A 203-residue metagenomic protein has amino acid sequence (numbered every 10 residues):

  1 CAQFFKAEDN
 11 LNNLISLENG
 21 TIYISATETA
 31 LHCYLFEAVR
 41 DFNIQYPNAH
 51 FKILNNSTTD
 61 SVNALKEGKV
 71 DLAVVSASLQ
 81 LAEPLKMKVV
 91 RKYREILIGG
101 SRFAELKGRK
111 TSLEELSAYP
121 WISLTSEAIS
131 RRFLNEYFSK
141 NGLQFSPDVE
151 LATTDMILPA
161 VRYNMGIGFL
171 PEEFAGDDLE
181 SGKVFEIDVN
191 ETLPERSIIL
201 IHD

Functional and structural regions predicted by a protein language model:
C1-N13: Alpha-helical "hinge/linker" immediately C-terminal to small N-terminal DNA-binding modules
N19-L81, L151: Central regulatory/effector-binding core of bacterial HTH transcription factors
T21-S25, A73, I98, I122 (+2 more regions): Short, well-ordered beta-strand segments
Y34, F185-D203: A late-sequence structural motif
A38-P47, E114, R131-Q144: Ligand-binding cleft/hinge of the Venus flytrap
S57-S61, K66-K69, S76, N135-I187: Hydrophobic hinge/microswitch elements
P84-T125: Flexible hinge/capping segments at coil-to-helix
K107, P120-N141: Secondary-structure junction motif
